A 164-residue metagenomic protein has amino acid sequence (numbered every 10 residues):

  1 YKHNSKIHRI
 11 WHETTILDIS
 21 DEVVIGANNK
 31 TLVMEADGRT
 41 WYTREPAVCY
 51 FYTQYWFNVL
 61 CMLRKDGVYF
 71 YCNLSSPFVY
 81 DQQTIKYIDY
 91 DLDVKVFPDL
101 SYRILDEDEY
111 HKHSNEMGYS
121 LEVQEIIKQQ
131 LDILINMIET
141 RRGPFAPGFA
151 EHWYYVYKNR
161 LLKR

Functional and structural regions predicted by a protein language model:
Y1-P46: Charge-rich, low-complexity N-terminal segments
K6, M117-K128: Generic detection of long, well-ordered alpha-helical segments
R9-H12, R44-E45, Y55-V59, Y87-D91: Short, surface-exposed coil-to-beta transition loops
E35-V79: The feature represents the first ordered module of a protein
Y55, Y87-Y90, L121, Q129 (+1 more regions): Extended soluble regions of mature proteins
K65-M117, L121: Conserved, surface-exposed functional patches that form binding/active-site neighborhoods
L100, V123, I127-Q130, L134: Internal alpha/beta core interface subdomains
Q129-R164: Charged phosphate-binding loop/patch that engages nucleotide di/tri-phosphates or the phosphate backbone of nucleic
